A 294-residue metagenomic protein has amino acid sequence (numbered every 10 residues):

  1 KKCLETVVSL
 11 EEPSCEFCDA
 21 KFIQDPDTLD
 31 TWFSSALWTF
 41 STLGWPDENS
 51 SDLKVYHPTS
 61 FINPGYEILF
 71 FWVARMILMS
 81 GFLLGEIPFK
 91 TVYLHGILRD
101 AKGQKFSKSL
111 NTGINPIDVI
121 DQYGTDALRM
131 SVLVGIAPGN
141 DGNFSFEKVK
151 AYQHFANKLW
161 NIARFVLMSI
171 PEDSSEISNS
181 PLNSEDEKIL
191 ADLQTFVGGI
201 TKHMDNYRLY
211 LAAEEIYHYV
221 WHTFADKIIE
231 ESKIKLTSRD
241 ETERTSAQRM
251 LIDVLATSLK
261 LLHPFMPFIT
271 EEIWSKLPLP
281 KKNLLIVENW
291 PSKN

Functional and structural regions predicted by a protein language model:
K1-E172, I189-S232, L236-T237, R249-L262: Structured secondary-structure scaffolds
P116-I120, N179-I189, E243: A ubiquitous short alpha-helical element
K150, K281-N294: C-terminal low-complexity, glycine/proline- and small-hydrophobic-enriched intrinsically disordered tails that act as
M168-S178, L285, K293: Intrinsic disorder at enzyme termini
E176-I177, E187, D192, K281-L284: Alpha-helical transmembrane bundle of multi-pass secondary transport proteins
